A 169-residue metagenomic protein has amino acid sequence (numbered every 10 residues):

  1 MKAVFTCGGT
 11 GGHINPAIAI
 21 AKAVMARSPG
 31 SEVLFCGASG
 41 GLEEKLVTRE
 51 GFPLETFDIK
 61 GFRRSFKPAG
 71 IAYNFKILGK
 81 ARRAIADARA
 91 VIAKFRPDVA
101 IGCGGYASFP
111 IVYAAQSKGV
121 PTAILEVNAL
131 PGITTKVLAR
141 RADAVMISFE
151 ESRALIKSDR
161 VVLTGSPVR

Functional and structural regions predicted by a protein language model:
K2-T10, G30-A84, V162-T164: Conserved nucleotide-sugar phosphate-binding/catalytic loop shared by glycosyltransferases and other
T6, C36-G37, G102-C103, L125-E126: Structural motif
G11, G105-A107, A129-L130: Residue-level detector of alpha-helix initiation sites
H13-M25: Short amphipathic alpha-helix
M25-G30, S117-V120: Short helix-capping segments at alpha-helix termini
S39-G40, G104, S148-E150: Helix N-cap/beta->alpha junction signal
P53, Q116-R169: Active-site-proximal region of nucleotide-activated glycan assembly enzymes, centered on histidine/acidic-rich loops
D87-A100, A107-A123, K136-R140: Glycosyltransferases and closely related glycan-assembly transferases that use nucleotide-activated donors
